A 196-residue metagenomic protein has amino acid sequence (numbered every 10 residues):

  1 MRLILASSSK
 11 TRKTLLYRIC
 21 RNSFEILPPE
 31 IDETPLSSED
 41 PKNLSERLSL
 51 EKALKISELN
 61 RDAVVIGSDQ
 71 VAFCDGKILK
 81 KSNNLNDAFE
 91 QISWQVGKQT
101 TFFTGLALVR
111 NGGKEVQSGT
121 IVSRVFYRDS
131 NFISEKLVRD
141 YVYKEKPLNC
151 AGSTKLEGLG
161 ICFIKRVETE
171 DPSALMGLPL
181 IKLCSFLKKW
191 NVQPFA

Functional and structural regions predicted by a protein language model:
M1-R21: N-terminal beta1-alpha1 ligand-phosphate binding loop
L3, D40-A196: Anionic-ligand binding patches
S8, P29, N111: Cofactor-binding loop segments of dinucleotide-utilizing enzymes, especially the Rossmann-like FAD- and NAD(P)+-binding
S9, E25, K136-V138: Glycine-rich, flexible loop segments associated with nucleotide phosphate handling
R12, E33-P35, E115: Flexible, glycine-rich phosphate/dinucleotide-binding loops and adjacent beta-alpha linkers at cofactor/substrate
L15-R18, L36, E58-L59: Short loop/helix-cap segments at secondary-structure boundaries that form the rim of catalytic
C20-S23, N191: Glycine-centered loop/turn motif at secondary-structure junctions
F24-P35: A short beta-strand-loop structural module common to alpha/beta enzyme folds
